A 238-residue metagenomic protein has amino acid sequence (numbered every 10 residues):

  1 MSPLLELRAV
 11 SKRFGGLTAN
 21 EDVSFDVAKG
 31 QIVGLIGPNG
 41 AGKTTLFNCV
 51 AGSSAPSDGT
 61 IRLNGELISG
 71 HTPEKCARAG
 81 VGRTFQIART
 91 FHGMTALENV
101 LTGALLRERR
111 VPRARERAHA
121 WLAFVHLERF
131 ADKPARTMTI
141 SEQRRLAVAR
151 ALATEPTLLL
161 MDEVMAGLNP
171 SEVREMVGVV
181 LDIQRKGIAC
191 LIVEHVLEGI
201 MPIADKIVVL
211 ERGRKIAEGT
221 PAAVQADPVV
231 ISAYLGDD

Functional and structural regions predicted by a protein language model:
S2-D238: Glycine-rich phosphate-binding loops of nucleotide-dependent enzymes
